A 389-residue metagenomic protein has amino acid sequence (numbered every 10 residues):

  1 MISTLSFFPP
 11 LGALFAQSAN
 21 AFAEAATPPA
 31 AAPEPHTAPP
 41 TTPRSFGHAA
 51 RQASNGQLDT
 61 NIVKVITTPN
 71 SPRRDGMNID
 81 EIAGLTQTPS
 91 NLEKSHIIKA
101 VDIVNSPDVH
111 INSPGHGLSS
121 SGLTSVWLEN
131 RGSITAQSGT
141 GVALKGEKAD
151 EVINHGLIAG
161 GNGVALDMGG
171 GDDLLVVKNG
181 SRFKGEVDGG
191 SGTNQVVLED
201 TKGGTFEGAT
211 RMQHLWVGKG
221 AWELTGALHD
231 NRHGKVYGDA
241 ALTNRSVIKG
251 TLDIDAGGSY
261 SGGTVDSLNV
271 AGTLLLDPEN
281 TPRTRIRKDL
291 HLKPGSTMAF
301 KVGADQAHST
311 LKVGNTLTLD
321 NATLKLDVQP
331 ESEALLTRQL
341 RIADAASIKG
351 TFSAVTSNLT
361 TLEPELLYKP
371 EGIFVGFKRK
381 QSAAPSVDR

Functional and structural regions predicted by a protein language model:
S3-G56, L198-G226, T297, T316 (+1 more regions): Extracellular/surface-exposed low-complexity segments
P28-H96, T264-T273, N280: N-terminal domain-start segments of secreted/luminal proteins
P43, G56-N91, D102-P114, N130-S138 (+8 more regions): Beta-strand-rich solenoid/repeat architectures in extracellular/passenger domains of polysaccharide-targeting enzymes
T88-A100, S113-L123, G139, L144-G146: Extracellular beta-strand-rich solenoid/capping regions of secreted or surface-exposed proteins that bind or remodel
S113-L118, A136-V142, G160-M168, K184-G189 (+5 more regions): Short glycine/acidic-rich loop motifs that flank beta-strands on beta-rich extracellular proteins
P114, L123, K148, G171 (+8 more regions): Conserved consensus positions within extracellular tandem repeat modules
G163-D167, G171-V177, R182-D188, G192 (+1 more regions): Solenoidal tandem-repeat scaffolds enriched in leucines and small polar residues
A209-T337: Extracellular beta-strand/loop-rich repeat segments of large surface/secreted proteins
